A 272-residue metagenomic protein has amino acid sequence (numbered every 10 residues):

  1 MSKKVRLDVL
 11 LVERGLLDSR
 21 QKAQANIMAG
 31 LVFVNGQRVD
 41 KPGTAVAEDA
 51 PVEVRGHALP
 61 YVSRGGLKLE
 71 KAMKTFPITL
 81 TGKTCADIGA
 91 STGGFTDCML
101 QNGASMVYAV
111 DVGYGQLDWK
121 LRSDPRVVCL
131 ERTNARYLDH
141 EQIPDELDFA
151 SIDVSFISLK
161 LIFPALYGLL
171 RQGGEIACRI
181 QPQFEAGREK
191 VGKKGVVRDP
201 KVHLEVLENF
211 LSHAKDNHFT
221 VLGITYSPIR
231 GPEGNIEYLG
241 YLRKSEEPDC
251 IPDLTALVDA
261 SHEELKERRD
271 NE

Functional and structural regions predicted by a protein language model:
M1-A50, T84-C85: A basic, amphipathic helix-loop patch mediating RNA/tRNA/ribosome contacts
L16, K74-T81, I143-P144: Glycine-rich helix-loop-beta junction characteristic of Rossmann-like nucleotide cofactor-binding loops
T81-S91: Conserved class I S-adenosyl-L-methionine
T92-G103: Conserved SAM-binding loop of SAM-dependent methyltransferases across substrates and taxa, primarily the Class I
Y108-L161: S-adenosyl-L-methionine
K160-A177: A short glycine-rich, Lys/Arg-flanked "PGG" loop and its adjoining helix->strand segment in the class I
P182-R198: Short, glycine-/aromatic-enriched active-site segment of Class I SAM-dependent methyltransferases
I236, Y241-E272: Flexible, glycine-/basic-rich loop-and-beta segments that form/coincide with the SAM-dependent methyltransferase
